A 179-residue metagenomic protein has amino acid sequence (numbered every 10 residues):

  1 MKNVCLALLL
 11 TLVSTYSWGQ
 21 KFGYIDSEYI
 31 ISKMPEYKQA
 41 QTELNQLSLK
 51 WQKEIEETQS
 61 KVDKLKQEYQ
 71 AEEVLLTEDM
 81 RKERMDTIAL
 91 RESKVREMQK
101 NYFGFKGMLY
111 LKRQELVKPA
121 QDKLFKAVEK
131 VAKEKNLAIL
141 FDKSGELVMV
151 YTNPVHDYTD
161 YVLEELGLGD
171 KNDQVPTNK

Functional and structural regions predicted by a protein language model:
V4-V13: Sec-dependent N-terminal signal peptides
V13-G19: Sec/Tat signal peptide C-region and signal peptidase I cleavage site
Q20-K179: Amphipathic, charged alpha-helical segments and their helix-to-coil junctions in extracytoplasmic/peripheral assemblies
